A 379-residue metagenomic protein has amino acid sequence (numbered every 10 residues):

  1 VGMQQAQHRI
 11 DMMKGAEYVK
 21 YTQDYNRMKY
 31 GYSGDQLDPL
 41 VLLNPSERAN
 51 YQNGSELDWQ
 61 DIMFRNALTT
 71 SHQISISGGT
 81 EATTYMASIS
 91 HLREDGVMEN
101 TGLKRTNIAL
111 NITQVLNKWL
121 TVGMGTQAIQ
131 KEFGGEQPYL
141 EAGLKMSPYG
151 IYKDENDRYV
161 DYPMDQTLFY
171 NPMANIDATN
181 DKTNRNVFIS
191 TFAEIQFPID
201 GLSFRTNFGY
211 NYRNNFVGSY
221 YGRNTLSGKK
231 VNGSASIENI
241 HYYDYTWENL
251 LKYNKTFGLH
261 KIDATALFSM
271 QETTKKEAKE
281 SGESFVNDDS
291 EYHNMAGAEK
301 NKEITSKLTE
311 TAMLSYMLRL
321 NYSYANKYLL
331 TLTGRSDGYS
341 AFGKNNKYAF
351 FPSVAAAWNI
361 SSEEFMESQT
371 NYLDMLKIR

Functional and structural regions predicted by a protein language model:
V1-E56, N66, G96-L103, N107-F188 (+3 more regions): Surface-exposed loop/interface segments of Gram-negative outer-membrane beta-barrel transport/assembly proteins
V1-M3, M63, S71-R93, V97 (+3 more regions): Predominantly transmembrane beta-strands of Gram-negative outer membrane beta-barrel pores used for transport
Q73, T246, M313-R319, K327-L329: Short glycine-rich loop/turn motifs
I74-G78, L110-Q114, I189-I195, N249-Y253 (+2 more regions): Residues on the lipid-exposed face of transmembrane beta-strands in outer-membrane beta-barrel proteins
G79-A82, Q114-K118, F197-I199, K255-G258 (+4 more regions): Outer-membrane beta-barrel strand-turn architecture
I89-D95, L330-Y339: Transmembrane beta-strand segments that form the barrel wall of outer-membrane beta-barrel proteins
R319-S323, L330-T333, I378: Exposed, low-structure sequence patches enriched in small/polar residues
K344-Y348: Short glycine/threonine-rich loop-to-helix capping motif typified by GTGT followed within a few residues by an Asp-Pro
